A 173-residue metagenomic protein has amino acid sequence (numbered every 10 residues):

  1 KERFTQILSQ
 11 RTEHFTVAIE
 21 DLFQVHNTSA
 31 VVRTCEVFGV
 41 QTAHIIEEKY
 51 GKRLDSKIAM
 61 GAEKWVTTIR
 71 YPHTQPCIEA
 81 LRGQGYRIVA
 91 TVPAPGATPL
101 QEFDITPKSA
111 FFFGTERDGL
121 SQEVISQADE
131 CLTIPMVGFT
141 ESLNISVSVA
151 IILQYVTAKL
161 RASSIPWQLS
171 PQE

Functional and structural regions predicted by a protein language model:
K1-G96, T157-A158, L169, E173: RNA substrate-binding interface of SAM-dependent RNA methyltransferases
E20-F23, R117, G138: Structured beta->alpha junctions
L54, P99-L100, Q122, E141-V147: Short, charged, surface-exposed secondary-structure boundary motifs
A59-K64, T106-S109, I151: Short, hinge-like loop/turn segments at secondary-structure boundaries
R70, F113, I145: Conserved SAM-binding loop
P93-M136: Active-site/ligand-binding-proximal alpha/beta "capping" segment
S126-S170: Structured adenosyl-cofactor binding patch, chiefly the S-adenosyl-L-methionine
